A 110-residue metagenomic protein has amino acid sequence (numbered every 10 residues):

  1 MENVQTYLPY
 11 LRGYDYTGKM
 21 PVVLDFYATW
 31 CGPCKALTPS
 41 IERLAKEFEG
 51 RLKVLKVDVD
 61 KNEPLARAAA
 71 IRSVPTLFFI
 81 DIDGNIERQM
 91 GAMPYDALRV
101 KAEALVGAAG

Functional and structural regions predicted by a protein language model:
M1-V22: A short beta-strand-turn-helix
K19-V22, F26-W30, S73: Short pre-active-site segment immediately N-terminal to redox-active cysteine/selenocysteine motifs in thiol-based
V23-L24, V54, L77: Hydrophobic beta-strand anchors of alpha/beta hydrolase catalytic cores
G32-K35, F78: Cys/His/Pro-rich metal-binding microdomains
K35-F48: Typically the conserved alpha-helix immediately C-terminal to a functionally engaged Cys/Sec in thioredoxin-like
L44, L55-R67, R99: Structural microenvironment flanking redox-active thiols in thiol-disulfide oxidoreductases
A68-R72: A short glycine-leucine-enriched loop at secondary-structure breakpoints that most characteristically corresponds
S73, F78-G110: Non-catalytic, surface beta->alpha helical segment in thiol-disulfide oxidoreductase systems
